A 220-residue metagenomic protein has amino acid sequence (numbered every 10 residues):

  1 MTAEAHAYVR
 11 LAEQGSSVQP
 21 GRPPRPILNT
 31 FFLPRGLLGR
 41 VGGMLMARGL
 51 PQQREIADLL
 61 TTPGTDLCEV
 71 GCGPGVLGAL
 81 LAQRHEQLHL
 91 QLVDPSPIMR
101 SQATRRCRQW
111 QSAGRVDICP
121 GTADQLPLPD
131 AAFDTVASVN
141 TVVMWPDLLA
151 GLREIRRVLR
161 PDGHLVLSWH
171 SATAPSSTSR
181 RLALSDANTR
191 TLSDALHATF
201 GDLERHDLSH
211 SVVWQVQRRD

Functional and structural regions predicted by a protein language model:
F32-G49: Class I SAM-dependent methyltransferase Rossmann-like catalytic core, especially the SAM/SAH-binding loop
A47-G64: Conserved alpha-helix/loop element of class I SAM-dependent methyltransferases that forms part of the SAM/SAH-binding
C68-Q125: Class I SAM-dependent methyltransferase SAM/SAH-binding core
D124-V136: A short acidic, Gly/Pro-enriched loop at the edge of an enzyme's catalytic core that lines a small-molecule cofactor
T135-L148: A short SAM/SAH-binding and catalytic strip from SAM-dependent methyltransferases
L149-P161: A short glycine-rich, Lys/Arg-flanked "PGG" loop and its adjoining helix->strand segment in the class I
H164-S193: Conserved class I S-adenosyl-L-methionine
T199-G201, D207-D220: Core SAM-dependent methyltransferase catalytic element
